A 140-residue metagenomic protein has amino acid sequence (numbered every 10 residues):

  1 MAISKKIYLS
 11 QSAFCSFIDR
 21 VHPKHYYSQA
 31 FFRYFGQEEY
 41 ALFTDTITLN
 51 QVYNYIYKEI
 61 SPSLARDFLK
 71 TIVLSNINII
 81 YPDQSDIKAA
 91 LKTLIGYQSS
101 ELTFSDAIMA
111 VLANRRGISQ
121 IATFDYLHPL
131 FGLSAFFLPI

Functional and structural regions predicted by a protein language model:
M1-K6, A110-V111, R115-I140: Acidic, PIN/NYN-like endoribonuclease modules and their adjacent C-terminal/linker elements
M1-T44, Y57-R66, I140: Short, well-structured N-terminal submotif of metal-dependent ribonuclease cores
A2, I79-S119: Active-site neighborhoods of divalent-metal-dependent phosphate/nucleic-acid chemistry enzymes
F14, L49, H128-P129: A generic structural signal for short hydrophobic patches within well-formed alpha-helices
Q37-L42, N76-N78, G117-Q120: Short active-site oxyanion
T46-I47, Q84, D106, D125-Y126: Short secondary-structure boundary segments
Y55-S75, I80: Helix-adjacent hinge/juxtasegments
